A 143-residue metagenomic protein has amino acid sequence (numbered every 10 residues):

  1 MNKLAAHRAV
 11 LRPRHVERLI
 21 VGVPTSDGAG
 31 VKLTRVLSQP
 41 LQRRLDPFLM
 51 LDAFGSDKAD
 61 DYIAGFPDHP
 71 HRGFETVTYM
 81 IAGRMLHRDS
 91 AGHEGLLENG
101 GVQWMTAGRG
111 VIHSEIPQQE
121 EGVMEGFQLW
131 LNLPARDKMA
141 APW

Functional and structural regions predicted by a protein language model:
N2-R35: Hydrophobic alpha-helical membrane-insertion signals
P24-I81: A short glycine-rich, His/Asp/Glu-containing loop-to-beta-strand
L41-R43, R72, L96-L97, Q119-V123: Solvent-exposed alpha-helices and their adjacent loops that cap or buttress functional pockets in soluble metabolic
I63, E75-E98, G108-S114: A short beta-strand-loop-beta hairpin characteristic of the jelly-roll/cupin
G108-D137: Ligand-binding loop in jelly-roll beta-barrel domains
K138-W143: Short, intrinsically disordered, charge-balanced linker/junction segments flanking boundaries in proteins
